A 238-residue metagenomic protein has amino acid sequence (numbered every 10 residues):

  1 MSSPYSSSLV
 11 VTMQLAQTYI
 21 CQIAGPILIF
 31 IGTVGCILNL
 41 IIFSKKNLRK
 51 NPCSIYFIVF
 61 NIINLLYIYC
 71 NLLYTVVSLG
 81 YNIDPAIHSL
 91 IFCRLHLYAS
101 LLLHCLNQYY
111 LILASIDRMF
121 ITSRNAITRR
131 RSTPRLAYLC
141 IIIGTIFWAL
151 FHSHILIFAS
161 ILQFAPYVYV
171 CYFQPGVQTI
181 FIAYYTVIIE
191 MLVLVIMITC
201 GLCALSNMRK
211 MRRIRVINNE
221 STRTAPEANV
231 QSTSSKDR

Functional and structural regions predicted by a protein language model:
M1-G35: Extracellular N-terminal segment of 7TM GPCRs
M1-T12, G80-L102, R124, R129-S132 (+2 more regions): Loop architecture of class A 7-transmembrane GPCRs
Q14-P26, C53-S115, I121, R129: Extracellular TM2-ECL1-early TM3 structural module of rhodopsin-like
Q17-A24, I55, L136-I143, F181 (+1 more regions): Alpha-helical transmembrane segments of integral membrane proteins
F30, V59-I62, A99, I143-I146 (+1 more regions): Hydrophobic residues within alpha-helical transmembrane segments of multi-pass solute transporters/permease subunits
I31-N39, Y110-S123, H154-L162, T186-S221: Class A (rhodopsin-like) GPCR signature focused on the TM5-ICL3 interface and adjacent 7TM helical core
F43, N64, L95, D117 (+3 more regions): Generic structural signal for small/hydrophobic residues in well-ordered secondary structure, especially within
Y56, S206-R238: Intracellular effector-coupling site of seven-transmembrane GPCRs, centered on the ICL3-to-TM6 transition
